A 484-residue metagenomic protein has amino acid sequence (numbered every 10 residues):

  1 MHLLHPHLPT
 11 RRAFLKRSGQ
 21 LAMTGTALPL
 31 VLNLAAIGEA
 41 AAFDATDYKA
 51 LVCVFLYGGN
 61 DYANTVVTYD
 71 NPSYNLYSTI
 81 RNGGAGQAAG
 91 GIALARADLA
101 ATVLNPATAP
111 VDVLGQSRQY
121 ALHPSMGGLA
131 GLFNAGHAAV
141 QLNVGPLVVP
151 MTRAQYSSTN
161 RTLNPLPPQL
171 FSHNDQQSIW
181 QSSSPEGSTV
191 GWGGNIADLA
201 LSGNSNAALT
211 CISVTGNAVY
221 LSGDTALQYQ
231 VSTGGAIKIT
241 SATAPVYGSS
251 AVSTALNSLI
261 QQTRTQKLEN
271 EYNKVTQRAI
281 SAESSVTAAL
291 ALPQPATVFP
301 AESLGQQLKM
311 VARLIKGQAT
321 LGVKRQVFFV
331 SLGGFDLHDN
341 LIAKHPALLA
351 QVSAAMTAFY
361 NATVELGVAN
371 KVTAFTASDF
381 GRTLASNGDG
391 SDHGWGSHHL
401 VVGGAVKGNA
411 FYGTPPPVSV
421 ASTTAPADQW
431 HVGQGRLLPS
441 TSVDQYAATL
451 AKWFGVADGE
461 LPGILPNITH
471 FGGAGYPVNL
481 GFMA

Functional and structural regions predicted by a protein language model:
H2-E365, A385, K407-A484: Feature for exported/extracytoplasmic and membrane-associated proteins, marking the mature portion
R325-V327, A369, A377, G394-S397: Active-site lining segments that contact anionic ligands and/or coordinate catalytic metals
S331-G333, F375-A377, V402: Generic beta-strand/beta-sheet core signal
D339-K344, F380-G396: Short glycine/threonine-rich loop-to-helix capping motif typified by GTGT followed within a few residues by an Asp-Pro
T363-G388: Metal-dependent active-site segment of extracytoplasmic phospho-/sulfohydrolases and closely related
D379, H399, L450: Hydrophobic, well-ordered secondary-structure elements that form the walls of internal hydrophobic environments
H393-F411: Catalytic or ion-translocation cores adjacent to nucleophile or general acid/base/metal-coordination motifs in diverse
